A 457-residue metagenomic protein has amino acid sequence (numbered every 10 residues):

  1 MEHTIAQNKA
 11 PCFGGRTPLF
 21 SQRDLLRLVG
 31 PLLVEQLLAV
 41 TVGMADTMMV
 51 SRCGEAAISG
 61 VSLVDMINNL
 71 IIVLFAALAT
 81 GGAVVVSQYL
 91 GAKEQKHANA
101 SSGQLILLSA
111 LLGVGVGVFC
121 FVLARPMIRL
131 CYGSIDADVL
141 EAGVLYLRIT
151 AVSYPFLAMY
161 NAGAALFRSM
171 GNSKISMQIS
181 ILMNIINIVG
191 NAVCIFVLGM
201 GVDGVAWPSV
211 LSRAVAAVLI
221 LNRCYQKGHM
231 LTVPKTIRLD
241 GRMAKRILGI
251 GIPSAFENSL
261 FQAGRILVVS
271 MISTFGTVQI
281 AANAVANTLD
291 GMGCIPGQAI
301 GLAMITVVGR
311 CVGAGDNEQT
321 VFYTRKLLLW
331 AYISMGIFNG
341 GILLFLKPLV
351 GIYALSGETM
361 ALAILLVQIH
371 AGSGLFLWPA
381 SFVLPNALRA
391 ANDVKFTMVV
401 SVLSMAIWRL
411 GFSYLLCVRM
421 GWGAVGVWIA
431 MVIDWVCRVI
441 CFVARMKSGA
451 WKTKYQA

Functional and structural regions predicted by a protein language model:
M1-L32, V86-S153, I195-I252, V308-G374 (+1 more regions): Short alpha-helical transmembrane segments in multi-pass integral membrane proteins
R16-M48, R52-C53, N69-G81, V85 (+5 more regions): N-terminal transmembrane alpha-helices
R27-D46, I149, M183, S212-A216 (+3 more regions): Transmembrane helical elements of multi-pass membrane transporters/channels
L37-S59, I128-A137, V193-M200, S259-M292 (+3 more regions): Helix-terminus/linker motif at the lipid-water interface of multi-pass membrane proteins
M44-M48, A162-L166, I185-V193, L221 (+5 more regions): Alpha-helical transmembrane segments of multipass membrane proteins
V50-N69, A137-A142, V202-D203, M243-I250 (+5 more regions): Interfacial/gating helices of multi-pass transporter permease domains
I58-V118, L157-S176, V269, I280-L346 (+1 more regions): Small-residue-rich hydrophobic transmembrane alpha-helices
A79, I149-R168, S176-N187, V205-I220 (+5 more regions): Short runs within selected transmembrane alpha-helices of multi-pass transporters and secretion channels
